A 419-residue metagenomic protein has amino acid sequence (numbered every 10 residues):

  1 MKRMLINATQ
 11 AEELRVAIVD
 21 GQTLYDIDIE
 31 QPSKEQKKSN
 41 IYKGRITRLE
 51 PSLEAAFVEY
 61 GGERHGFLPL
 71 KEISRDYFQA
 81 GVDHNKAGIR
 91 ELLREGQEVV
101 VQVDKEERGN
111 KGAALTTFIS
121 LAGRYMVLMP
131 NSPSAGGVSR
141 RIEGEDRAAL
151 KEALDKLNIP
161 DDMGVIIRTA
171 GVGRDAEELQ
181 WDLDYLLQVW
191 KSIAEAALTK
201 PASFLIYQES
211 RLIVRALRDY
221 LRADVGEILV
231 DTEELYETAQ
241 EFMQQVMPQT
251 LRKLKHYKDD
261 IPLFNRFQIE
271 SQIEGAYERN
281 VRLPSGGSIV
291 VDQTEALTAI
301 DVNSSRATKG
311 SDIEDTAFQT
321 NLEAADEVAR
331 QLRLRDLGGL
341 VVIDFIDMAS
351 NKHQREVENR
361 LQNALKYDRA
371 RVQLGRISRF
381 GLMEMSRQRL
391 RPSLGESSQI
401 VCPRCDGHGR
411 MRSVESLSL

Functional and structural regions predicted by a protein language model:
M1-E35, N40, M126, A149-K151 (+2 more regions): Extended, charged alpha/beta regions that create polyanion-binding interfaces
M1-T116: Charged, low-complexity terminal tails
D28, T47-P51, F78, L93-R94 (+22 more regions): Signal for well-folded cores of large energy- and translation-related assemblies
S52-A56, Y60, R64-H65, V103-P130 (+4 more regions): Conserved glycine-centered short motifs in functionally critical loops
K86-E178, D184-I193, S203, Y207 (+1 more regions): Accessory, often N-terminal, substrate/partner-engagement and coupling regions that sit outside the core NTP/cofactor
E95-V99, P201-A202, K253, L297 (+1 more regions): Loop/turn-to-beta-strand initiation segments
S134-S139, D162-R168, A194-L205, D224-D231 (+3 more regions): Interdomain boundary/hinge elements
